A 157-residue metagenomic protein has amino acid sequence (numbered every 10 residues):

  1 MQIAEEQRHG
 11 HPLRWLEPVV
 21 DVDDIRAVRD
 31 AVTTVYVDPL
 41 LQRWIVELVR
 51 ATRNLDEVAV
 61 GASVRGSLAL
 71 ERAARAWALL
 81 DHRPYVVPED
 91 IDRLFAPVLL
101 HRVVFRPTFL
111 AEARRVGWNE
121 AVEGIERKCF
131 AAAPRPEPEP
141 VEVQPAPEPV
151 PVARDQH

Functional and structural regions predicted by a protein language model:
M1-E47: Conserved AAA+ ATPase core "coupling" helix
R8, Y36, V49-D56, A78: Alpha-helix capping/termination and helix-coil
N54-H157: C-terminal engagement/docking regions of AAA+ P-loop ATPases
